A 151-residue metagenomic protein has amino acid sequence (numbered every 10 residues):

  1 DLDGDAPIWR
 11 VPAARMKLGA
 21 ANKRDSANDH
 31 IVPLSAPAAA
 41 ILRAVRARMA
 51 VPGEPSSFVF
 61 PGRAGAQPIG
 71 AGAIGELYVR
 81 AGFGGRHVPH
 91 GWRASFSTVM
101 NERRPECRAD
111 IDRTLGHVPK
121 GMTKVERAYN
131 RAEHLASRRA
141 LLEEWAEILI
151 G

Functional and structural regions predicted by a protein language model:
D1-A47, P119-K124: Conserved tyrosine-mediated DNA breakage-rejoining catalytic core shared by Y-recombinases
G4, F60-G62, R127, R131: Generic structural "secondary-structure junction" signal
P7-W9, W92, V99, W145: Tryptophan-centric aromatic hotspots in well-structured domains and transmembrane helices
A13-K17, A39, A66, L115-G151: Catalytic-site neighborhood detector that most strongly recognizes the C-terminal catalytic loop/helix of tyrosine
K23-R24, R86, H134: Alpha-helix N-cap/helix-initiation motif
V32, A40, A44-Q67, A71-M122: Short, basic (Lys/Arg/His-rich) helix/loop patches that form interaction surfaces in the mid-to-C-terminal regions
